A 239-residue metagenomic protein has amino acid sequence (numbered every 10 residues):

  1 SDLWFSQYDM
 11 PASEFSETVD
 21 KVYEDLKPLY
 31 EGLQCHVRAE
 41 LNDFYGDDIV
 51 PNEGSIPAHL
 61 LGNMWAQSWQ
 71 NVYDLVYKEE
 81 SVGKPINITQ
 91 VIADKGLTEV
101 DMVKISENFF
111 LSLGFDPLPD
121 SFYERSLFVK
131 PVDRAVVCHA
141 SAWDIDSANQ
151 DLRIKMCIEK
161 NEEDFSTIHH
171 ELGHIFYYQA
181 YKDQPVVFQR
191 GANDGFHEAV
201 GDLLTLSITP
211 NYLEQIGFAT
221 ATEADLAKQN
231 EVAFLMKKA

Functional and structural regions predicted by a protein language model:
S1-A239: Cation-handling catalytic/transport regions enriched in His/Asp/Glu
